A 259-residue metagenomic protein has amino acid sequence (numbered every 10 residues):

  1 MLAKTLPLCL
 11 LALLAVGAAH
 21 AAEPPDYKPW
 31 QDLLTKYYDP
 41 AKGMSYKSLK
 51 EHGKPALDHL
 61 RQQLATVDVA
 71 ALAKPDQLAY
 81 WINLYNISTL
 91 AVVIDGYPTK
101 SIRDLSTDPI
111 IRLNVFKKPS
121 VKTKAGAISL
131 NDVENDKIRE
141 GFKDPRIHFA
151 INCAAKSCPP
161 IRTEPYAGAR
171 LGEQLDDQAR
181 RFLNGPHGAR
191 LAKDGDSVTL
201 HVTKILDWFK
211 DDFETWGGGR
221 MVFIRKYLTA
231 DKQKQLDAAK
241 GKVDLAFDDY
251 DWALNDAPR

Functional and structural regions predicted by a protein language model:
M1-T5: Positively charged n-region of N-terminal signal peptides that target proteins for export
P7-V16: Bacterial N-terminal signal peptides
G17-A21: Sec/Tat signal peptide C-region and signal peptidase I cleavage site
A22-I82, N86-R259: Interaction/scaffold regions that mediate signaling and macromolecular assembly across diverse proteins
